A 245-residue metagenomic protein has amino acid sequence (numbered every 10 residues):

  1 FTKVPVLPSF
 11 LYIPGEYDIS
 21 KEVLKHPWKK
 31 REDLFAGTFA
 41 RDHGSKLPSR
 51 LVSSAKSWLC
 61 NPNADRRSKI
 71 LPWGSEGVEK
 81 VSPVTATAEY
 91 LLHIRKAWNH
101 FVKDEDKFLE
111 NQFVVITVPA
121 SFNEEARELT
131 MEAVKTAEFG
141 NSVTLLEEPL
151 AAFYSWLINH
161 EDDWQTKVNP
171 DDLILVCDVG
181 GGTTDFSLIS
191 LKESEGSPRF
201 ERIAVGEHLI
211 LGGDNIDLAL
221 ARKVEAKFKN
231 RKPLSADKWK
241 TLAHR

Functional and structural regions predicted by a protein language model:
F1, H160-R202: Gly/Thr-rich phosphate-binding beta-strand-loop-beta motif of the actin/hexokinase/Hsp70
F1-A137, V143, G213-R245: Phosphate-binding loop and its immediate beta->loop->alpha context in nucleotide/phosphate-handling enzymes
S9, Q112-V114, N141, D172-L175 (+4 more regions): Structural beta-strand/beta-sheet cores of well-ordered domains, especially the beta-sheet scaffolds that support
Y17-D18, S121-N123, L150-A151, G181-T184 (+2 more regions): Conserved nucleotide-binding/hydrolysis micro-motifs of P-loop NTPases
D18-E22, E124-A126, F153-S155, E161 (+1 more regions): Switch/connector loops and helix/strand junctions flanking conserved nucleotide-binding motifs in nucleotide-processing
A64-R67, Y154-S155, G196-P198: Short acidic/His/Gly/Ser-rich catalytic and metal-binding motifs that mark active-site loops of diverse hydrolases
T85-A97, S142-S155, G181-S187: Conserved long hydrophobic alpha-helices within structured protein cores
V102, A120, T130-L175, V179-G180: Hydrophobic, small-residue-rich alpha-helical packing segments that form membrane-like cores
